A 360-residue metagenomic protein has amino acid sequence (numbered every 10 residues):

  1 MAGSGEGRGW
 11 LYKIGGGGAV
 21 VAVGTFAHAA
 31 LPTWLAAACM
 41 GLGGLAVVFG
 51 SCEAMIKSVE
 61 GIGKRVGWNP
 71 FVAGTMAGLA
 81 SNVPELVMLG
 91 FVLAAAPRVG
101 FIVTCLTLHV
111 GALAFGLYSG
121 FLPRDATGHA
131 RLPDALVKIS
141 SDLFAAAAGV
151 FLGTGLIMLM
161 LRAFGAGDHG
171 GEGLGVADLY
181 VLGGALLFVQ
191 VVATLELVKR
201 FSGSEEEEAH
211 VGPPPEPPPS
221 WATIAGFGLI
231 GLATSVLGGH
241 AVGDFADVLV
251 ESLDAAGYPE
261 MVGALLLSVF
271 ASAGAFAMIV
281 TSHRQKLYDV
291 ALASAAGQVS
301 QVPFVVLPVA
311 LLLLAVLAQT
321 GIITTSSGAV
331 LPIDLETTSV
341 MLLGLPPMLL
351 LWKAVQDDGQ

Functional and structural regions predicted by a protein language model:
M1-Q360: Hydrophobic alpha-helical segments, chiefly the membrane-spanning helices and signal/signal-anchor peptides
